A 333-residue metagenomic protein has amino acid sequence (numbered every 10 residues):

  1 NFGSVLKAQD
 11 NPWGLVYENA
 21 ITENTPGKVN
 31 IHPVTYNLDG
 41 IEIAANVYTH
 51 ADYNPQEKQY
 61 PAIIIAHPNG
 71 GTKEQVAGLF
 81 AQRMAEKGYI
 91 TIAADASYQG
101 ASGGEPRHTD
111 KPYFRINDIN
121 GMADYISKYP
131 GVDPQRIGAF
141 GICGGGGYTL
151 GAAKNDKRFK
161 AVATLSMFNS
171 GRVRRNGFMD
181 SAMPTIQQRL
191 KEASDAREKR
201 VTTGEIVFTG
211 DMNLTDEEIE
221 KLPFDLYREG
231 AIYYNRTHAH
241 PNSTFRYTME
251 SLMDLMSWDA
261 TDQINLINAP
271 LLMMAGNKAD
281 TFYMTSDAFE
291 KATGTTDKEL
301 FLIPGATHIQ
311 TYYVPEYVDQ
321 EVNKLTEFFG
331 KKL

Functional and structural regions predicted by a protein language model:
N11-K58: N-terminal cap/lid segment of alpha/beta-hydrolase-fold proteins
E57-P68: Short beta-strand element of the alpha/beta-hydrolase
G70-Q82, A96, T285: The serine-hydrolase catalytic nucleophile loop
R83-G103: Conserved alpha/beta-hydrolase
T109-P130: Alpha/beta-hydrolase active-site loop
L150-Y233: Alpha/beta-hydrolase-fold enzymes
I267, M273-A275: Short beta-strand/loop motif that positions the catalytic acidic residue of the alpha/beta-hydrolase fold
A306-D319: Catalytic histidine-centered segment of alpha/beta-hydrolase-like enzymes
